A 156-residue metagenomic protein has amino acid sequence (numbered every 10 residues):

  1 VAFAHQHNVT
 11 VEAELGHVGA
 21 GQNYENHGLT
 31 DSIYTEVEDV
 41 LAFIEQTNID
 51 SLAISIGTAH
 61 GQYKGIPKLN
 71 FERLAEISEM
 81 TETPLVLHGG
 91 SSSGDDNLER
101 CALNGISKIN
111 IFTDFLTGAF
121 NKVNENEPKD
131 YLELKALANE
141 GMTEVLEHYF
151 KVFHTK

Functional and structural regions predicted by a protein language model:
V1-M80, D95, E99-I106, I111 (+3 more regions): Alpha/beta enzyme core
I66-K68, M80-T83, L134-K135, N139: Active-site-adjacent C-terminal substructures of enzyme catalytic domains
V86-S93: Glycine-rich beta-to-alpha transition loops that act as phosphate-gripper elements at the mouths of alpha/beta enzyme
V123-K156: Extended, intrinsically disordered, low-complexity segments
